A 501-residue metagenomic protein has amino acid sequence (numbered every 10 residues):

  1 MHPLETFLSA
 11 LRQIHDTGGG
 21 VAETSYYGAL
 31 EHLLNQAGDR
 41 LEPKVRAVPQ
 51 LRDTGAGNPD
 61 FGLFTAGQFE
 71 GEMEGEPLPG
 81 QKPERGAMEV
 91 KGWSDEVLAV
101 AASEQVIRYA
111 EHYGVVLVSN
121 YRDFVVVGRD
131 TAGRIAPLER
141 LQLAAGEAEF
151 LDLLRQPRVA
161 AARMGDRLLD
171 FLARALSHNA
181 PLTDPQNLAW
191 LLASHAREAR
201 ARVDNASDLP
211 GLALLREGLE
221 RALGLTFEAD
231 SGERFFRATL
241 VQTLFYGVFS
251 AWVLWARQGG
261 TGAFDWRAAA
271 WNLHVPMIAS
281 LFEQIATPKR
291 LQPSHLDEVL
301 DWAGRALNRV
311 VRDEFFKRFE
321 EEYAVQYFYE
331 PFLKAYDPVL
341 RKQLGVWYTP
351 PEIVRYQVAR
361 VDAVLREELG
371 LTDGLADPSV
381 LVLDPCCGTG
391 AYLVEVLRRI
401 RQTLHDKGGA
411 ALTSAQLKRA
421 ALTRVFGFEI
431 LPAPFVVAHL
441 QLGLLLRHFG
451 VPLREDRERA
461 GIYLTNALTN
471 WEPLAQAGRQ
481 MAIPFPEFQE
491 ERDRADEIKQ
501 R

Functional and structural regions predicted by a protein language model:
M1-V115, D123-A162: A short, conserved, highly charged catalytic patch centered on acidic carboxylates
H2-T6, G211-F227, A324-V339, G409-K418: Active-site-adjacent bridging/hinge elements
G18, A22, S94-V97, Y113 (+12 more regions): Conserved aromatic-histidine-acidic binding/catalytic patches
H32, T239-A256, E330-P331, L440-R447: Short, hydrophobic/amphipathic alpha-helical patches that form generic packing surfaces within helical domains
E111-R202, A206-L209, W266-R267, W271 (+1 more regions): Mixed-charge intrinsically disordered linker/loop segments at interdomain junctions
R174-W266: DNA-processing P-loop NTPase/helicase core
Y246, S250, L254-D337: Long recognition/docking surfaces used for binding and targeting
F315, E320, A324, K334 (+1 more regions): SAM-dependent methyltransferase catalytic region
